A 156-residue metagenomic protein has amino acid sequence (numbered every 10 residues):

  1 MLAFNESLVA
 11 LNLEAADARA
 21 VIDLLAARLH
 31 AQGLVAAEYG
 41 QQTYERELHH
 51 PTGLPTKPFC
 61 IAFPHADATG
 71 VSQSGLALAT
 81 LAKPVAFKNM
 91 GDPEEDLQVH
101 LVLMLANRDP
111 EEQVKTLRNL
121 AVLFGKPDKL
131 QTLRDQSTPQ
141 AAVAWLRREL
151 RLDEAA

Functional and structural regions predicted by a protein language model:
M1-A156: Cytosolic covalent-transfer regions centered on His/Cys nucleophiles that carry phosphoryl or persulfide groups
